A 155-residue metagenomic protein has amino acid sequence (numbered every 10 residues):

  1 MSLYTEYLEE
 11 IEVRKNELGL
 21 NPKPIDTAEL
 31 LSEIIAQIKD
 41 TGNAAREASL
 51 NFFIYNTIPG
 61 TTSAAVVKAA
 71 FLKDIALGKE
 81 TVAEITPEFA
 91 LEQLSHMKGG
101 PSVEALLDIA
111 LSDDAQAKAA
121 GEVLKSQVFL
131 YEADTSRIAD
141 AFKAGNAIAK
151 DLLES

Functional and structural regions predicted by a protein language model:
M1-L3, K73, P87-F89: Short, functional N-terminal and low-complexity linear motifs
S2-D40, I54: Amphipathic alpha-helical packing elements
Y4, L130-S155: Eukaryotic acidic, Ser/Thr-rich intrinsically disordered low-complexity regions
Y7-L8, K68, T86-P87, S102-V103: N-terminal alpha-helical segment
K15, T27, A69, V103-E104 (+2 more regions): Generic N-terminal initiation segments characterized by hydrophobic and/or small/turn-forming residues
L18-K23, E47-T62, L77, E84-G99 (+3 more regions): Structural detector for internal amphipathic alpha-helices that build alpha-solenoid repeat scaffolds
A28-I35, P59-G78, K98-L111, F129-F142: Amphipathic alpha-helical scaffolding segments comprising HEAT/armadillo-like alpha-solenoid repeats
K39-A44, L77-I85, I109-A117, D140-I148: Short coil turns that connect the paired helices of HEAT/ARM alpha-solenoid repeats
